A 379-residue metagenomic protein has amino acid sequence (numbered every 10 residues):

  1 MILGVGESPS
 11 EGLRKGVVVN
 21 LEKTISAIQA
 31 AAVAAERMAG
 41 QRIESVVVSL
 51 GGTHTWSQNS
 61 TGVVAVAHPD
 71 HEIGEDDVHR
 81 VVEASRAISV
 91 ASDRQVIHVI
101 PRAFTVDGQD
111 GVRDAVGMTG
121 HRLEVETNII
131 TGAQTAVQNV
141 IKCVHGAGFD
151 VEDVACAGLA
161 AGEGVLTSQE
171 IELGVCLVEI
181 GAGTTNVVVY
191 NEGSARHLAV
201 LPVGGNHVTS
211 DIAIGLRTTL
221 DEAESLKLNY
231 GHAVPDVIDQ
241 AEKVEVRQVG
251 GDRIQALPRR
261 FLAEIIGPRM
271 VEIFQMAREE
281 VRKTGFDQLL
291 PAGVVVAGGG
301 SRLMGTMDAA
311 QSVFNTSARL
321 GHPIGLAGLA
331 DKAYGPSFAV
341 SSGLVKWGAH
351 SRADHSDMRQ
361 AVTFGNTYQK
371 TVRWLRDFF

Functional and structural regions predicted by a protein language model:
M1-L177, S194-R196, G205, L216-A263 (+5 more regions): Nucleotide/phosphate-binding catalytic cleft detector across ATP-hydrolyzing and phosphate-transferring enzymes
L50-G52, L177-T184, Y190-G193, P202-N206 (+1 more regions): A short acidic Gly-Thr/Ser loop motif
S60-T61, V189-N191, M307-A309: Short amphipathic alpha-helical segments
G162-E163, L173, I180-V188, H197 (+1 more regions): Short glycine/serine/threonine-rich phosphate/pyrophosphate-binding segments that cradle anionic phosphate groups
G251, Q255-L326: C-terminal structural cap/anchor segments
